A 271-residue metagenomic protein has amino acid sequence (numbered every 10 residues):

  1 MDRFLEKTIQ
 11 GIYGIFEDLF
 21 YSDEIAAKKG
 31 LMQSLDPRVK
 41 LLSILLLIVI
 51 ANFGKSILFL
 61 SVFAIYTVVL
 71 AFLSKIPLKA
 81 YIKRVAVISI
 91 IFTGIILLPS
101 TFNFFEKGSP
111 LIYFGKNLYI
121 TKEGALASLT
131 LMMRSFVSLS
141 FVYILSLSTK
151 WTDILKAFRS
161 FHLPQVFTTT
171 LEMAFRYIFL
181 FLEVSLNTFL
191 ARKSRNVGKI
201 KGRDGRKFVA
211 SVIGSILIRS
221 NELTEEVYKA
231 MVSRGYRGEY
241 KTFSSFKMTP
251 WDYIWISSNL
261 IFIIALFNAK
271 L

Functional and structural regions predicted by a protein language model:
M1-I57, F63-V69, F181-L271: Transmembrane alpha-helix interface motif
P37, I57-L60, P77-Y81, V85 (+4 more regions): Hydrophobic, aromatic-rich alpha-helical transmembrane segments and their membrane-interface anchor motifs
K55, S74-K75, N103-F104, K270-L271: Short helix-capping/hinge motifs at transmembrane helix termini and TM-loop junctions
Y66-I76, I90-G94: Alpha-helical transmembrane segments and their membrane-interface exit regions
A71-P77, S148-T149, N268-A269: Structural signal for the C-terminal ends of transmembrane alpha-helices and the immediately following loop
I82-R195, K199: Juxtamembrane/interface alpha-helical elements of multi-pass membrane proteins
